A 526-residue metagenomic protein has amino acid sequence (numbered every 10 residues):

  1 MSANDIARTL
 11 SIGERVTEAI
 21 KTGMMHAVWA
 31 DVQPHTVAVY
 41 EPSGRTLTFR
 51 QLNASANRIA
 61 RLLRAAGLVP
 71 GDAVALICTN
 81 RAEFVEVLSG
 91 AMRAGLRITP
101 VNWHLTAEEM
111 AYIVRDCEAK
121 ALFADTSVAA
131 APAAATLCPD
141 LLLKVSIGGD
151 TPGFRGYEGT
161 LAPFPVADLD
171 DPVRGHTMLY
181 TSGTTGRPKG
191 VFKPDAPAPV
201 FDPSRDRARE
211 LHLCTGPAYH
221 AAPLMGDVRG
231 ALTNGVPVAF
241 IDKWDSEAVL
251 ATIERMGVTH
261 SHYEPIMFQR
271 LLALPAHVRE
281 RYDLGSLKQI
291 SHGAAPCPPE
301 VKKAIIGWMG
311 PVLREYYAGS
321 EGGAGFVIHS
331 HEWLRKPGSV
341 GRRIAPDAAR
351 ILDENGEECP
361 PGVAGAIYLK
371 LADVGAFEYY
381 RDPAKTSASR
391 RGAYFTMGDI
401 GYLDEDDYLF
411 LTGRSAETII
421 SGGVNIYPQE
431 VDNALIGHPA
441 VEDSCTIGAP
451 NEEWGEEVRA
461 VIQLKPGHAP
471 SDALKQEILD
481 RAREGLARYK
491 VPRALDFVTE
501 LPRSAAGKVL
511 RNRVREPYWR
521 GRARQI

Functional and structural regions predicted by a protein language model:
T17-A38, A54: A short N-terminal helical cap/helix-turn-helix that marks the beginning of AMP-binding/adenylate-forming
H35-R81, V85, S89, T106-A111: Conserved AMP-binding/adenylate-forming core of the ANL superfamily
N53-R58, A162-P163, K189-T215, F268-A273: Conserved structural elements of the adenylate-forming
T79-T99, W103-A107, R115-A121, L137 (+4 more regions): A short helix-loop-beta submotif of the ANL/AMP-binding
F84, L105, L122-A124, A251-I253 (+9 more regions): AMP-binding/adenylate-forming catalytic core of the ANL superfamily
A130-L179, R187, L274-P275: ANL superfamily adenylate-forming
L179, T233, V258-Y263, A276-K336 (+2 more regions): Gly/Ser/Thr-rich phosphate-binding loop
D195-H212, Y219-H260, L274: Conserved AMP-binding/adenylation subdomain of ANL enzymes
